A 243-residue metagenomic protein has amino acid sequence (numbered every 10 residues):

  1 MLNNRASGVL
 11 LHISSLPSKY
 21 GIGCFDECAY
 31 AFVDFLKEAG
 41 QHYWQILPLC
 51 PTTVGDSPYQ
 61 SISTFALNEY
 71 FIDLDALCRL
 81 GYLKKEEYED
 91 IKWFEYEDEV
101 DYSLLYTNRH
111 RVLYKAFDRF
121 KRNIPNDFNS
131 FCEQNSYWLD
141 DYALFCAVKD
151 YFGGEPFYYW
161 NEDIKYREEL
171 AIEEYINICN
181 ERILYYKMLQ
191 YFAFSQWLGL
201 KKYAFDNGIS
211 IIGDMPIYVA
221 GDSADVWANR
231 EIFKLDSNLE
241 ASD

Functional and structural regions predicted by a protein language model:
L2-R230: Acidic/aromatic-lined carbohydrate-recognition and catalytic surfaces of CAZymes acting on diverse glycans
S223-D243: Metal-dependent catalytic core segments for phosphate chemistry
